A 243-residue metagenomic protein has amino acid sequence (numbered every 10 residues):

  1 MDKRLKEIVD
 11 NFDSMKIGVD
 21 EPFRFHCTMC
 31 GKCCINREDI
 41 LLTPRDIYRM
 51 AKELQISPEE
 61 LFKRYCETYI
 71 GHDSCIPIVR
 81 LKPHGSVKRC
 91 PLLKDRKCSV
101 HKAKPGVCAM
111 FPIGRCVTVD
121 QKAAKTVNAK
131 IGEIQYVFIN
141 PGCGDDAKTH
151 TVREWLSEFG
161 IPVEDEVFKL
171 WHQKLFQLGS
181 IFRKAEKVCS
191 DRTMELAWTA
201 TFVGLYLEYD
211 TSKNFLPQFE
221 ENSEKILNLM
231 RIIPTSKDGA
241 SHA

Functional and structural regions predicted by a protein language model:
M1-A243: Short loop/turn segments that flank or connect secondary-structure elements
